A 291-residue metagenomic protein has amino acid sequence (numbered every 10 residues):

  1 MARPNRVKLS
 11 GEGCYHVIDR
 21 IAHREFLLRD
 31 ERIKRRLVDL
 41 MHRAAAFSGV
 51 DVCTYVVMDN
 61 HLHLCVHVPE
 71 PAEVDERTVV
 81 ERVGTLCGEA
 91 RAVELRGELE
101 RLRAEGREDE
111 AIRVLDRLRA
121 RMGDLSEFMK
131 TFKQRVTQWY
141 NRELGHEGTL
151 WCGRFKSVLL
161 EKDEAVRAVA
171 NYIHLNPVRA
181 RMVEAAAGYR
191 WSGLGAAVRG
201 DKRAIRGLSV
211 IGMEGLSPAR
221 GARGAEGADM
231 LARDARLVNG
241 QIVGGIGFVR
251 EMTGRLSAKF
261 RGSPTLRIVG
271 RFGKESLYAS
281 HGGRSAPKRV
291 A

Functional and structural regions predicted by a protein language model:
M1-D59, H67-A291: Short Pro-Cys-Gly-centered "Cys-loop" motif that presents a nucleophilic cysteine in a tight turn
